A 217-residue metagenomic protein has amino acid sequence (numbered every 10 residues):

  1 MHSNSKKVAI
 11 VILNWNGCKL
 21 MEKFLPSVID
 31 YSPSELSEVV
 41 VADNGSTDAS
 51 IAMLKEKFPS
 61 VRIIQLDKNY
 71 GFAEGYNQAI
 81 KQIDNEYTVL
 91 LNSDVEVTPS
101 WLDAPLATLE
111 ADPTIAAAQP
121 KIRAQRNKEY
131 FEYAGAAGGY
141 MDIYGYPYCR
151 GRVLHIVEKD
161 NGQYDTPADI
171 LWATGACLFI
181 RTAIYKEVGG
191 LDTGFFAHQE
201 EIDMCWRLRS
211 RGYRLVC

Functional and structural regions predicted by a protein language model:
C18, S27, D43-A52, K68: A conserved acidic beta->alpha catalytic loop
P26-L36: Short, acidic, metal-binding catalytic loop of nucleotide-sugar glycosyltransferases
L36-G45, I64-L66: Short beta-strand/loop segment that forms part of the nucleotide-sugar
Q65-I83, S93: Glycine-rich, basic loop-to-helix element that forms the pyrophosphate-binding segment of sugar-nucleotide handling
T88: Short aromatic/hydrophobic "clamp" motif used to bind/position activated sugar donors
E96-Y146: Conserved donor NDP-sugar-binding/catalytic core segment of glycosyltransferases
P120, G138-I170, K186: Short, flexible, basic/aromatic active-site loop/helix in glycosyltransferases
D165, D169-C217: A short, conserved alpha-helix in the catalytic core of glycosyltransferases
